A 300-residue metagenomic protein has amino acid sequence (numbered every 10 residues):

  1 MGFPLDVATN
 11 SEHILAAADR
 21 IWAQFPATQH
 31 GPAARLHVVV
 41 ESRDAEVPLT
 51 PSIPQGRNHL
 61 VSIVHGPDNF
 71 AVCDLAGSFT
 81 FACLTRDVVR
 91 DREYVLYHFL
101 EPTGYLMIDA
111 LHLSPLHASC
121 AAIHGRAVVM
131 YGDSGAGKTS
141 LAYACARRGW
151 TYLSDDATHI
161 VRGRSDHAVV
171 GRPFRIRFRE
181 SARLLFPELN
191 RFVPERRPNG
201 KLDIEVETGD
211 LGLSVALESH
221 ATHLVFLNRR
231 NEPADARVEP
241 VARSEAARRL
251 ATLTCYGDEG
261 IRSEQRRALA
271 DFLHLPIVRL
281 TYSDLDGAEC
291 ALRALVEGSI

Functional and structural regions predicted by a protein language model:
M1-S134, R147-R148, T158-I300: A noncatalytic interaction/capping subdomain that flanks phosphate/NTP-handling catalytic cores
K138: Conserved lysine of the Walker
L141-A142: Post-Walker A alpha-helix
T151: Residue-level detector of anion-binding/catalytic polar loops
